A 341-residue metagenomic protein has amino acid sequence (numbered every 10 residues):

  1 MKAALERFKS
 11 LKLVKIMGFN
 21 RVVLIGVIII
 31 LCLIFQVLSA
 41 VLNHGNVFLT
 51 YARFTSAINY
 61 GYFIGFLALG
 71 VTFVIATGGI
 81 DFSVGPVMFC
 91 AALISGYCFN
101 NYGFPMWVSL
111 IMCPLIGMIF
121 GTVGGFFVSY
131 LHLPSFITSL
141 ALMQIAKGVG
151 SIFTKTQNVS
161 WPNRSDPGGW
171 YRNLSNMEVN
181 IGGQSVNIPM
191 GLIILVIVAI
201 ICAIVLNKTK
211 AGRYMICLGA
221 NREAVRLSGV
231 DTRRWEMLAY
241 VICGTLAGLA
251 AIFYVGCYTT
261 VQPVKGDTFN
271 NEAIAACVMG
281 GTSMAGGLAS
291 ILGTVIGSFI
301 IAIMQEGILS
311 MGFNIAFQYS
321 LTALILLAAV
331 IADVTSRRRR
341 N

Functional and structural regions predicted by a protein language model:
K2-F66, P105-V108: Membrane-interfacial amphipathic/re-entrant helices at transmembrane-helix boundaries
N20, S135, N187-L195, E236 (+2 more regions): Loop-to-transmembrane alpha-helix initiation sites
L24-V37, V71, Q144-G148, G191-I204 (+4 more regions): Hydrophobic core segments of alpha-helical transmembrane domains in multi-pass membrane transport and ion-translocation
C32-S39, T50-Y102, F127-H132, G281-I291 (+1 more regions): Single transmembrane alpha-helix segments in multi-pass membrane proteins
G103-M143, G297: Alpha-helical transmembrane segments within multi-pass membrane transporters and channels
P105, S109-L110, I119-G124, V128 (+1 more regions): Helix-loop-helix "hairpin" substructures at the membrane interface of multi-pass membrane proteins
S135-K208, M237-L238, T259-P263: Transmembrane helix-bundle core of multi-pass membrane transporters and related energy-transducing complexes
Y240-V241, A247, F253, C257-A323: Transmembrane alpha-helical segments in multi-pass inner-membrane proteins
